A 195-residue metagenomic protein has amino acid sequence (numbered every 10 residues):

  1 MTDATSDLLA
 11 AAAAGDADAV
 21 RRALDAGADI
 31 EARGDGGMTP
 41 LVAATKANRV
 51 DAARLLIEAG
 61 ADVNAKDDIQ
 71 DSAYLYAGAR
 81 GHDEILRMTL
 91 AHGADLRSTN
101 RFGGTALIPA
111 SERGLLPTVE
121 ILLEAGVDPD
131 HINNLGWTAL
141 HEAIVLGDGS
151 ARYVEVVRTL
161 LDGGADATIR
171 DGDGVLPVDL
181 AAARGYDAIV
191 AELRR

Functional and structural regions predicted by a protein language model:
M1-A26, D35-M38, E58, R195: Intrinsically disordered, low-complexity regulatory segments in ankyrin-centric signaling systems
A10-G15, A43-R49, Y76-H82, P109-L115 (+2 more regions): Ankyrin repeat A-helix N-terminal signature
D16-L24, R49-I57, H82-L90, L115-L123 (+2 more regions): Ankyrin repeat structural motif
A167-R195: Leucine-rich solenoid repeat scaffolds
